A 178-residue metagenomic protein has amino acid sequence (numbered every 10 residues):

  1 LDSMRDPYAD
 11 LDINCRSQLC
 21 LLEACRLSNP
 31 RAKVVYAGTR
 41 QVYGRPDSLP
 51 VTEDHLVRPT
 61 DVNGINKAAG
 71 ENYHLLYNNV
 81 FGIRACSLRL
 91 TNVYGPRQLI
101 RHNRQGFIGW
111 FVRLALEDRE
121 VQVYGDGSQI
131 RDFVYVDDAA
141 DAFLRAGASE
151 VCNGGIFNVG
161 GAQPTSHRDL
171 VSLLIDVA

Functional and structural regions predicted by a protein language model:
L1-V93, G147: N-terminal Rossmann-like NAD(P)+-binding domain of SDR-like oxidoreductases, especially those catalyzing
M4-A9, S48-T52, R101-Q105, V136-A140 (+1 more regions): Short, glycine/charged-enriched secondary-structure capping and boundary segments
D12, V34, I100-R101, Q122-G125 (+1 more regions): Short, hydrophobic secondary-structure boundary micro-motifs
Q41, D47, K67, Q98 (+4 more regions): Short, flexible micro-motifs
T60-N63, T91-Q105, G125-D137, G161-T165: Glycine-rich "substrate-gating" loop/helix at the edge of Rossmann-like oxidoreductase active sites
A69, Y73, Y77, F107 (+3 more regions): Hydrophobic alpha-helix immediately C-terminal to the catalytic Tyr-X-X-X-Lys motif of short-chain
A115-A178: C-terminal substrate-binding subdomain of Rossmann-fold SDR/epimerase-dehydratase oxidoreductases
